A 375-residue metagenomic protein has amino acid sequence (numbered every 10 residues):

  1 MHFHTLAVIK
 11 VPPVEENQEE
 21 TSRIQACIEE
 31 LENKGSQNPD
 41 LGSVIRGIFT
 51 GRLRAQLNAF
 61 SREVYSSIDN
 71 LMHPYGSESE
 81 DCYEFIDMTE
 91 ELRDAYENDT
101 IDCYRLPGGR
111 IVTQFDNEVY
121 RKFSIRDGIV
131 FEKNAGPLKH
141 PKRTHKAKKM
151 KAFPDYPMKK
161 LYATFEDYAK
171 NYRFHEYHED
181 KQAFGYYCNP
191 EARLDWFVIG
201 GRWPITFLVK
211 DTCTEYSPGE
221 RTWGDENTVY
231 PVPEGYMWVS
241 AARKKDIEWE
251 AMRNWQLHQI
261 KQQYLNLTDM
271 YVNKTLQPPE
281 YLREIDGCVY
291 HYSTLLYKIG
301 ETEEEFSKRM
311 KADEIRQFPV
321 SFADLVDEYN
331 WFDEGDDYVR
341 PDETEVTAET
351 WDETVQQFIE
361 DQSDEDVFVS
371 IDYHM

Functional and structural regions predicted by a protein language model:
H2-Q357, D361, M375: Acidic (Asp/Glu-rich) sequence patches and key acidic residues that form negatively charged surfaces used
E365-M375: C-terminal or internal capping secondary-structure element at the end of a domain, subdomain, or sheet
